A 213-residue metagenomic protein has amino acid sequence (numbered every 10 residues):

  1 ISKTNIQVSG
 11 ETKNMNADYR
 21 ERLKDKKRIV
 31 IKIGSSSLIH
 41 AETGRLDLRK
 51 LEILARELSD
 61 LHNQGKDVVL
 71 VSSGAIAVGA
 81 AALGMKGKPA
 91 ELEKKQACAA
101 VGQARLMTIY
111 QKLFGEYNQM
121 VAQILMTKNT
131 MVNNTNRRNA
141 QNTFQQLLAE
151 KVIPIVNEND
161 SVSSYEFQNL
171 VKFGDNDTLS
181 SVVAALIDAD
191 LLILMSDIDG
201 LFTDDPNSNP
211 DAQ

Functional and structural regions predicted by a protein language model:
I1-Q213: Nucleotide/pyrophosphate-binding catalytic subdomain
